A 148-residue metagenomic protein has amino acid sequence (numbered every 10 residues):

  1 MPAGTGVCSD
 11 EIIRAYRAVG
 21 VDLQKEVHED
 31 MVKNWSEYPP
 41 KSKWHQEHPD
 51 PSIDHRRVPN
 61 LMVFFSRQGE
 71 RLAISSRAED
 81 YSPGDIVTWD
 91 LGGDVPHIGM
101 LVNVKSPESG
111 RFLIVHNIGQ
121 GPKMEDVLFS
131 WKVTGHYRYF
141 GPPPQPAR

Functional and structural regions predicted by a protein language model:
M1-E11, D22-H48: Acidic helix-start/capping segments at beta-turn-to-alpha-helix junctions
P2-G6, R17, H55: Generic alpha-helical scaffold signal
V7-R14, N60, S82-P83: Extracytoplasmic/secreted proteins, especially bacterial periplasmic and envelope-associated proteins
A15-L23, V27, M31-W35, F65-L72 (+3 more regions): Sec/Tat-exported extracytoplasmic proteins
L23-Q24, L101, K132-G135: A structural signal for short, hydrophobic beta-strand segments that form beta-sheets in beta-rich/all-beta domains
V32-I114: ...with weaker cross-activation on analogous glycine-rich loops/strands in unrelated enzymes
S109-R148: Low-complexity, Gly/Ser/Thr/Pro-rich intrinsically disordered linker/tail segments
